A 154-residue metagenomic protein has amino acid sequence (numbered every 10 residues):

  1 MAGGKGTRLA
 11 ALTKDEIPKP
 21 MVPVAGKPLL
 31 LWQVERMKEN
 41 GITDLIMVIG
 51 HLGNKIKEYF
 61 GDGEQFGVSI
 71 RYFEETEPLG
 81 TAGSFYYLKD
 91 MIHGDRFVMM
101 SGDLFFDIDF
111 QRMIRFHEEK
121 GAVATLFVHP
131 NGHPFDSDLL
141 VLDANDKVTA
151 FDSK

Functional and structural regions predicted by a protein language model:
M1-G4, Q111, K154: Short intrinsically disordered, low-complexity coil segments enriched in acidic
M1-N54: N-terminal glycine-rich phosphate-binding loop and ensuing alpha1 helix
G6, P78, K147-V148: Active-site/binding-pocket entry motifs
T13, G41, F60, H129 (+1 more regions): Short, flexible helix/strand-to-coil boundary loops that buttress conserved ligand/catalytic motifs in alpha/beta
L45, T125-F127, F151: Generic beta-strand hydrophobic packing signal
K57-E58, D62-A144: Conserved beta-loop-beta/alpha segment of the NTase-like Rossmann-fold superfamily that binds/positions NTPs
A144-K154: Short, flexible, basic/aromatic active-site loop/helix in glycosyltransferases
